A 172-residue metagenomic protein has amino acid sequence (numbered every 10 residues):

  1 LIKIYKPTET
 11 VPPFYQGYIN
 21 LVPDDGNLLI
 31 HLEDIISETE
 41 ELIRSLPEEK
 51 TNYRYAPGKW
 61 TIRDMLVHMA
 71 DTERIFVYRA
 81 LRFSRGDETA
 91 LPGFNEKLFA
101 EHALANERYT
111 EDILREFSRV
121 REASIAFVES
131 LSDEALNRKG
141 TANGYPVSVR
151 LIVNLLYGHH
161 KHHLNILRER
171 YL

Functional and structural regions predicted by a protein language model:
L1-V11, Y15-G17, N52-K97, E122-I125 (+1 more regions): Short, contiguous alpha-helical
L21-D25, A103-E107, Y145-V149: A short, mixed-charge helix-start or loop-turn motif at secondary-structure junctions
V22-A56: Short, contiguous, helix-prone interaction/anchoring segments in small proteins
V22-N27, Y109-L114, V153: Active-site rim elements
N27-D34, E116, G144, S148 (+1 more regions): Short, contiguous, pocket-lining structural segments that sit at or immediately flank catalytic/ligand-binding sites
I30-L42, F99-N137: Acidic/histidine-rich alpha-helical segments that form the ligand environment of transition-metal centers
